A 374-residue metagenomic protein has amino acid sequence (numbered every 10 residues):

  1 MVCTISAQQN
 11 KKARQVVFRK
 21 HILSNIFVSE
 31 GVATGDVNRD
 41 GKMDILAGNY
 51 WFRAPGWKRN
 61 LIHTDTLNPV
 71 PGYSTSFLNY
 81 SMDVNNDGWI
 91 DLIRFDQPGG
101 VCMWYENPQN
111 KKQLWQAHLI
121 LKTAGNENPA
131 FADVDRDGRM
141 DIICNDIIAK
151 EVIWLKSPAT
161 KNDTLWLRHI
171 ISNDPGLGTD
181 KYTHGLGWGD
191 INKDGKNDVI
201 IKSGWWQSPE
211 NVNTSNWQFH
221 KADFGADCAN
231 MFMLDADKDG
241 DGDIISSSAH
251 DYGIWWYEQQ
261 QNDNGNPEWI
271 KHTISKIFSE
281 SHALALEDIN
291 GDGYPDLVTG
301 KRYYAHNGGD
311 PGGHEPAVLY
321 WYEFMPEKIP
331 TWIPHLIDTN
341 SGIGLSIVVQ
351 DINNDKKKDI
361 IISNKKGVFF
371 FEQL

Functional and structural regions predicted by a protein language model:
M1-A7: Hydrophobic h-region of N-terminal signal peptides that target proteins for export in Gram-negative bacteria
A7-L374: Beta-propeller-forming repeat regions
